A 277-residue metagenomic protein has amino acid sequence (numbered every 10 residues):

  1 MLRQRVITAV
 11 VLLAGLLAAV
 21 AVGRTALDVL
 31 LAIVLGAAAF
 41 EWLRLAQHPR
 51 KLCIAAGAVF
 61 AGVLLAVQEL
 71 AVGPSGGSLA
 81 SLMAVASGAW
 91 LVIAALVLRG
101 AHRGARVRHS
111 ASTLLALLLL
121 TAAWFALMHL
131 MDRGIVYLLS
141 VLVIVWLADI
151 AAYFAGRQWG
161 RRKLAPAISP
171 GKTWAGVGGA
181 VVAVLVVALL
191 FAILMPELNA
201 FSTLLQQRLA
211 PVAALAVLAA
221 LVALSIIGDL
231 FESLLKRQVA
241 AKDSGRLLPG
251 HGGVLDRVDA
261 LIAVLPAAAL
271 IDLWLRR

Functional and structural regions predicted by a protein language model:
M1-A220: Membrane-embedded alpha-helical bundles of polytopic integral membrane proteins
V6, W42, I150, L230-S233 (+1 more regions): Generic detector of well-ordered alpha-helical packing
L147-R157, S225-R237: Short helical (or helix-break) motifs at transmembrane helix termini and adjacent helical loops in multi-pass membrane
I193-L194, L270-R277: Juxtamembrane boundary at the C-terminal end of a transmembrane helix
A219-I227, V254-I262: Hydrophobic transmembrane alpha-helical segments of multi-pass transport and channel proteins
R237-A260: Interfacial loop-to-transmembrane junctions
R257-L273: Final/C-terminal transmembrane alpha-helix of multipass membrane proteins
